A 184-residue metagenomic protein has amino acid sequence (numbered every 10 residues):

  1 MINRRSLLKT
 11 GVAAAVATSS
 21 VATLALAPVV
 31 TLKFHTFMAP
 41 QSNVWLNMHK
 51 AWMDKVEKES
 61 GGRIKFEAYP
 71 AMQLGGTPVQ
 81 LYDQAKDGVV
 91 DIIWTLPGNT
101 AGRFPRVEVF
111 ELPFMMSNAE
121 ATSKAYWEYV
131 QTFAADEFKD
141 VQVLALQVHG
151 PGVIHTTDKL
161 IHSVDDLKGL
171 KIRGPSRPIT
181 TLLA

Functional and structural regions predicted by a protein language model:
M1-A15: N-terminal secretory signal peptides and thylakoid transit peptides that target proteins across membranes
V12-S20, A27: Hydrophobic alpha-helical targeting segments used for export or membrane insertion
A22-F37, K50, E57-K65, K159-K171: Immediate post-signal peptide segment of exported/extracytoplasmic ligand-binding proteins
V30, M72, G76-T77, V90 (+1 more regions): N-terminal glycine-rich cofactor-binding segment that shapes the pocket for flavin-like pterin cofactors
K33-K50, A71-G76: Extracytoplasmic "Venus flytrap"
S42-E67, R177, T181-A184: Short, polar/charged alpha-helical segment
D54, Q80-K86, D91, L96-A184: Contiguous mixed-secondary-structure segments that line small-molecule binding/active-site clefts of soluble domains
R63-V79, D83: Early extracytoplasmic/lumenal segment of secretory-pathway proteins
